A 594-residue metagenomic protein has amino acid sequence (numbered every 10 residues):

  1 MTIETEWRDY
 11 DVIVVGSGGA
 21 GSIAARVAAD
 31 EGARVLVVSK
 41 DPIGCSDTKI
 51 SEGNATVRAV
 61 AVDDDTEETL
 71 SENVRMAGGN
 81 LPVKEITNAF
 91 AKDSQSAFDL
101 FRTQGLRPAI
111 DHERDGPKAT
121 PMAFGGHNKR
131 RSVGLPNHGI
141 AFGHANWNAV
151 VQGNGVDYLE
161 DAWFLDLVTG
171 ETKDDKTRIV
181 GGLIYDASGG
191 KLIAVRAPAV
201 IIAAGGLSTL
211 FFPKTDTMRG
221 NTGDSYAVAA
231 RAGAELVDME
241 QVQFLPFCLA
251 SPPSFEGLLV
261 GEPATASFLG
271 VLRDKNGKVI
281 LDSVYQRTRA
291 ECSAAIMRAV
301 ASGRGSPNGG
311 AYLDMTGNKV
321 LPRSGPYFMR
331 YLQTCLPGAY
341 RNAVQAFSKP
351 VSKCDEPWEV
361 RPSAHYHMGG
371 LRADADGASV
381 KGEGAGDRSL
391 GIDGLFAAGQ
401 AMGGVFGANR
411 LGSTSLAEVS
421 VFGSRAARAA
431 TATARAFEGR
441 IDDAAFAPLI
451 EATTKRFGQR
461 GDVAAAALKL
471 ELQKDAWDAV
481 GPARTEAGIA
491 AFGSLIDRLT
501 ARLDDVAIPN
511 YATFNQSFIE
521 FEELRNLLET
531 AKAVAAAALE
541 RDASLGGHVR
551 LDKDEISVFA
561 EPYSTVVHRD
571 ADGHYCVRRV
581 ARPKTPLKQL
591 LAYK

Functional and structural regions predicted by a protein language model:
W7-Y10, G189-A199, G391-I392: Core beta-strand elements of the Rossmann-like FAD/NAD(P) dinucleotide-binding domain in flavoenzyme oxidoreductases
V12-V37: N-terminal Rossmann-like FAD-binding beta1-loop-alpha1 element of flavoenzymes
D30-I50: Glycine-rich FAD pyrophosphate-binding loop
V57-F90: Glycine-rich active-site loop/strand segments that organize a redox cofactor
Q95-S96, T103-V168, K173-R178, E240-R410 (+3 more regions): Mobile, glycine/GP-rich and aromatic-enriched active-site lid/loop segments adjacent to catalytic centers
T169-I193, V200: Conserved beta-strand-loop-beta-strand element in the redox core of flavoprotein oxidoreductases
A199-F255, L259, N409-A429: Glycine-rich loop(s) and the adjacent beta-strand/alpha-helix scaffold that form part
T433-F514: Long, amphipathic alpha-helical stalk/connector segments used for oligomerization, subunit docking, or mechanical
